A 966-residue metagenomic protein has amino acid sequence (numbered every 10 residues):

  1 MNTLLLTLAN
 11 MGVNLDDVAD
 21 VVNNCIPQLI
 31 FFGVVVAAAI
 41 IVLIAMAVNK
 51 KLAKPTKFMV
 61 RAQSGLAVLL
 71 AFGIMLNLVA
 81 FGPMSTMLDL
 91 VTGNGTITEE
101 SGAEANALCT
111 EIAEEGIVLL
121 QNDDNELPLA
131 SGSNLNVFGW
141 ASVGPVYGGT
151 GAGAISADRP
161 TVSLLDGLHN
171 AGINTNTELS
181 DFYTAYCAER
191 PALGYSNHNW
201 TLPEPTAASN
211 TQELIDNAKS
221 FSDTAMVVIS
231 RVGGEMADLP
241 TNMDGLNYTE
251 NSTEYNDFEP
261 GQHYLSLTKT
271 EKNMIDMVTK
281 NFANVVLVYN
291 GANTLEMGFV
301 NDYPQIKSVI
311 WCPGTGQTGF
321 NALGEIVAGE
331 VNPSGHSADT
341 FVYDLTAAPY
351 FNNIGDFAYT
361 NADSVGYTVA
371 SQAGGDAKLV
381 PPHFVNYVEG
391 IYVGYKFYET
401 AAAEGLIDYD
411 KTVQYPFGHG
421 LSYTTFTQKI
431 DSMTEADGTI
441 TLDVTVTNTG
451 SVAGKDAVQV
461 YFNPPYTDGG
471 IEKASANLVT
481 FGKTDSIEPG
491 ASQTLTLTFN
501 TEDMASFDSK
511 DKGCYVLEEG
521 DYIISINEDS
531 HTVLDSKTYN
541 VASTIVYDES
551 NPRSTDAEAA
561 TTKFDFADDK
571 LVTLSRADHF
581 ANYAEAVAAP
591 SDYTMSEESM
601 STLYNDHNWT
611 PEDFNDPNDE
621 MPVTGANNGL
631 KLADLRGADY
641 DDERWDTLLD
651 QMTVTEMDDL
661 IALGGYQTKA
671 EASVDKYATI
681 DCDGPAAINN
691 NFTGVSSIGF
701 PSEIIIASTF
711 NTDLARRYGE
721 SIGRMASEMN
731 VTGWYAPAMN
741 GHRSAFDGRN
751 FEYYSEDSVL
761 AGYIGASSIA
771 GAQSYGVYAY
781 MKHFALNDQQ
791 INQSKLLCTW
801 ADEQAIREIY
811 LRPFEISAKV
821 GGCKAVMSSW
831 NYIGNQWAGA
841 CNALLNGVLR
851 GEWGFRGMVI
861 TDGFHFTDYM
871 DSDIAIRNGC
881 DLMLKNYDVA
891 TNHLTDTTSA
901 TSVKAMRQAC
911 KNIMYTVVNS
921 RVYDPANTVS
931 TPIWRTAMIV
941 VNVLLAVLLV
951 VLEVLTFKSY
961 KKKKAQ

Functional and structural regions predicted by a protein language model:
M1-D508, Y515-S530, E549-Q966: Glycoside hydrolase catalytic-domain context in secreted enzymes
T532-P552: Short beta-strand elements
